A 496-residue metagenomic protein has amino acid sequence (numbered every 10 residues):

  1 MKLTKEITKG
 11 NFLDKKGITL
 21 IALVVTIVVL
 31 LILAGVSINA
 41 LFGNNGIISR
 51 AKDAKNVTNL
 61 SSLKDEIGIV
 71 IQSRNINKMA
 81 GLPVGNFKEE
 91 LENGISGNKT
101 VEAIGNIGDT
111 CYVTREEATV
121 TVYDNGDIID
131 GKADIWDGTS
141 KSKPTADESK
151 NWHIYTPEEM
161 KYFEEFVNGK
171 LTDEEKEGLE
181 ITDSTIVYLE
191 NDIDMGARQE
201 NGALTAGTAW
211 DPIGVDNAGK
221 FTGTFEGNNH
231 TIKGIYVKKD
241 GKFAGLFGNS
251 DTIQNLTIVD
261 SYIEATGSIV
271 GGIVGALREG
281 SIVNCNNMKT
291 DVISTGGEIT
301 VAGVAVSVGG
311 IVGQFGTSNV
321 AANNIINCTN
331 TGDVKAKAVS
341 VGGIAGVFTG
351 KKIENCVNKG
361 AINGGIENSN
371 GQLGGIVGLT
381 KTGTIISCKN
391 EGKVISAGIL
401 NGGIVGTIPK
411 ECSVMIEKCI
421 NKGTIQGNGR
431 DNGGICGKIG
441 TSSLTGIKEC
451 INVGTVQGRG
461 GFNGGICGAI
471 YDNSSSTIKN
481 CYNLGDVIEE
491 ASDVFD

Functional and structural regions predicted by a protein language model:
M1-K16: N-terminal leader/signal peptides at the extreme start of proteins
D14-L20, P157, D240: Membrane-interfacial loop-to-transmembrane-helix junctions in polytopic alpha-helical membrane proteins
K15-N39: N-terminal single-pass transmembrane signal-anchor helix
G35-S49: Small/polar residue-rich beta-strand/coil "junction" motifs that cap repeat-based extracellular fibers
G43, D53, E165: Phosphate-coordinating loops and pocket residues in cytosolic domains that bind phosphorylated ligands
G46-A80: Membrane-proximal N-terminal amphipathic helix
I71-D124: Extracellular/periplasmic head regions of type IV pilus-like filament subunits
I129-D496: Surface-exposed repetitive/solenoidal architectures
